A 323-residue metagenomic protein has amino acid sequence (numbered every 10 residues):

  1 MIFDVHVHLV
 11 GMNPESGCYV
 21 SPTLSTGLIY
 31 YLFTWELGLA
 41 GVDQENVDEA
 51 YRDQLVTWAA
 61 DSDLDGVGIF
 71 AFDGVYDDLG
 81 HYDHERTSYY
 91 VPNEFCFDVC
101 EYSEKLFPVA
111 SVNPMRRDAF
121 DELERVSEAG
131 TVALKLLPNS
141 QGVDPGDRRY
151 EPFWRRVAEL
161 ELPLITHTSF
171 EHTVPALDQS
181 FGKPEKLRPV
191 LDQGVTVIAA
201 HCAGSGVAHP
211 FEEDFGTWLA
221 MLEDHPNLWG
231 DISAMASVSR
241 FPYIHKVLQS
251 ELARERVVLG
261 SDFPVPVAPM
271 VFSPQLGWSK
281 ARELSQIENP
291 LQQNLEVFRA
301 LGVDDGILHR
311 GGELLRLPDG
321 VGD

Functional and structural regions predicted by a protein language model:
M1-A71, Y76-T87, D305-D323: An N-terminally biased module of ancient metal coordination in phosphate/nucleic-acid-related enzymes
F3-V7, V67-I69, F107-A110, V132-L136 (+4 more regions): Hydrophobic faces of well-ordered beta-strands that scaffold small-molecule active sites in alpha/beta enzyme cores
H8-V10, F72-G74, S111-M115, L137-Q141 (+4 more regions): Active-site beta-loop-alpha junctions enriched in small/polar residues
Y19-P22, L37-E45, Y76-S88, T173-F181 (+2 more regions): Short, flexible/disordered intra-domain loops and linkers
E36-E49, L106-R116, D144, H209: Active-site mouth loops of central-metabolism enzymes
G41-L55, R86-D98, S180-E185, E212-W218 (+4 more regions): Well-ordered, non-membrane alpha-helical segments in soluble/globular domains
D73-S180, I244: Active-site gating/metal-coordination segments in enzymes
G204-D323: H/E-rich (His + Asp/Glu) clusters that bind or coordinate divalent metals
